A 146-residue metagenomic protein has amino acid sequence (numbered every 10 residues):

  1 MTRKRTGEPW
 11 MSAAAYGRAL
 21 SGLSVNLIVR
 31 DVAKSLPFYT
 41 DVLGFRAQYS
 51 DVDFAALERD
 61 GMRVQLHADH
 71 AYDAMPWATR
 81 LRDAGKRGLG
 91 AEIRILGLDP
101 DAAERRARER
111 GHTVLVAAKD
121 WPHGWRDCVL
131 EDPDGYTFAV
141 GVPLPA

Functional and structural regions predicted by a protein language model:
T2-N26, R46-E131, V142-A146: Vicinal oxygen chelate
V29-A33: Short acidic-aromatic low-complexity motifs
S35-T40, A107, G135: Conserved active-site tyrosine of GNAT-family acetyltransferases
